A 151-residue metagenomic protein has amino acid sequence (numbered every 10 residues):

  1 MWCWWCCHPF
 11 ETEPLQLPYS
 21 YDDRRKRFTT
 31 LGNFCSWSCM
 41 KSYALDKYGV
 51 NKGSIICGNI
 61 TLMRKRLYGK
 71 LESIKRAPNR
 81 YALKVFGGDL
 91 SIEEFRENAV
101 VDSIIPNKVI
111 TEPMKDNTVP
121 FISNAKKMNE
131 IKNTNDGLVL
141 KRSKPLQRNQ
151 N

Functional and structural regions predicted by a protein language model:
M1-N151: Intrinsically disordered, low-complexity linkers and terminal regions that flank or interleave Cys/His-based
